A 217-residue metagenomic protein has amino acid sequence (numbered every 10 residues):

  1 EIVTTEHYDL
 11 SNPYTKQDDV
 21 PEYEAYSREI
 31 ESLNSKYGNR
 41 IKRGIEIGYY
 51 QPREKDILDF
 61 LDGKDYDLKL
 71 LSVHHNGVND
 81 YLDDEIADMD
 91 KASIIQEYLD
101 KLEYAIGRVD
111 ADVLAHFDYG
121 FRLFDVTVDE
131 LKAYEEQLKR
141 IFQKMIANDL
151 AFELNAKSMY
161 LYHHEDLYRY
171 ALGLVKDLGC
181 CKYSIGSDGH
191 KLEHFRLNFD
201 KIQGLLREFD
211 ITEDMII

Functional and structural regions predicted by a protein language model:
E1-G48, F121-K132, E136, R140 (+4 more regions): An N-terminally biased module of ancient metal coordination in phosphate/nucleic-acid-related enzymes
E1-I2, Y37-R43, K64-D67, V109-D112 (+2 more regions): Short, well-ordered coil/turn segments that N-cap beta-strands
E46-A87: Hydrophobic alpha-helical segments and helix pairs
D56-F60, Y170-L174, K201: A short acidic, amphipathic alpha-helical/loop segment
L70-L178: Domain-core and long-helix interface of multi-subunit machines
D80, A87, Y160, E165 (+2 more regions): Charged, low-complexity C-terminal accessory regions
